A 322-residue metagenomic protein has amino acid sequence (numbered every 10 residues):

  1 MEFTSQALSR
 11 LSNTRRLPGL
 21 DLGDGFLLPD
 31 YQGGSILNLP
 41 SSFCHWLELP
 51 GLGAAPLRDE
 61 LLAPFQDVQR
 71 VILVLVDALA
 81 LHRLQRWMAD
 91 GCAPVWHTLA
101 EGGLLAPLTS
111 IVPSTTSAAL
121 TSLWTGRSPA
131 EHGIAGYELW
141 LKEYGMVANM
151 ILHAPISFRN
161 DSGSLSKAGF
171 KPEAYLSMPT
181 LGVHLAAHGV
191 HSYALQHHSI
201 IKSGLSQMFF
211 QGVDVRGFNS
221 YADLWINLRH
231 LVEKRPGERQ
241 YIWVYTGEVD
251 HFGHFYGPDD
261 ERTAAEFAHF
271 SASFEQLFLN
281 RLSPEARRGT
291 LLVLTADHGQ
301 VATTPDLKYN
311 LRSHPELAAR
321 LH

Functional and structural regions predicted by a protein language model:
M1-H322: Feature captures the catalytic ectodomains and active-site-proximal regions of enzymes that hydrolyze or transfer
